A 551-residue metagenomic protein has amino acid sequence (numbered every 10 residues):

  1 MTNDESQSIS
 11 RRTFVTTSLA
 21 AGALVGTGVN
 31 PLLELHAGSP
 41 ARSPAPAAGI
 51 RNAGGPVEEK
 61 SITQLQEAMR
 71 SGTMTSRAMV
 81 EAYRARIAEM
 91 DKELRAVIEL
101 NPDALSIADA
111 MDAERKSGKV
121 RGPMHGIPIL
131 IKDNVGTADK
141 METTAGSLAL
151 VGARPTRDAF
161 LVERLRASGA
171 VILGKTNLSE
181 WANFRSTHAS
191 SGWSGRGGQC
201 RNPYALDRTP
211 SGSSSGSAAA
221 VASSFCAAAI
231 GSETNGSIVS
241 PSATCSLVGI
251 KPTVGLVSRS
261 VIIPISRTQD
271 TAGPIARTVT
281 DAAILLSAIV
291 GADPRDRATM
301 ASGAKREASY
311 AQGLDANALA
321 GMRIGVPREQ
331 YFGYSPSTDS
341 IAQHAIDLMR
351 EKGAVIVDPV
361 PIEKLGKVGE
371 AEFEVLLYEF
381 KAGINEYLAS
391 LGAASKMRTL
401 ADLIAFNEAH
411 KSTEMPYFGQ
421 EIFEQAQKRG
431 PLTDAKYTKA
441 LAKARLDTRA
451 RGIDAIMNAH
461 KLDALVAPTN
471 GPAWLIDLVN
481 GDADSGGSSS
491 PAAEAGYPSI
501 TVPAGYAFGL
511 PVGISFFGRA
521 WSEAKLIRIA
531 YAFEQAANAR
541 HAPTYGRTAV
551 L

Functional and structural regions predicted by a protein language model:
T2-A110, K116, R328, H344-A354 (+4 more regions): An N-terminal boundary/leader segment
V15, E89, A167, V171 (+5 more regions): Structural helix-boundary/capping segments
S43-N235, T253, R277, A320 (+3 more regions): Gly/Ser-rich catalytic/binding loops embedded in alpha/beta enzyme cores
G72, G126, A167, V171 (+3 more regions): Glycine-rich, small-residue loops and helix-cap segments that act as flexible hinges at active-site edges
V80, D109, A159, S309-Y310 (+4 more regions): Acyltransferase
H125-A145, A311-P327, Y378-R449, P503-P511: Short helix-loop capping/hinge segments that flank enzyme active sites or metal/cofactor-binding pockets
T144, T187, W193-S194, K367-G383 (+1 more regions): Charged, often glycine-rich, active-site loop that binds/positions anionic groups
A145-S147, C200-P203, S213, I263-T271 (+2 more regions): Flexible glycine/proline-enriched surface loops and loop-helix/loop-strand junctions
